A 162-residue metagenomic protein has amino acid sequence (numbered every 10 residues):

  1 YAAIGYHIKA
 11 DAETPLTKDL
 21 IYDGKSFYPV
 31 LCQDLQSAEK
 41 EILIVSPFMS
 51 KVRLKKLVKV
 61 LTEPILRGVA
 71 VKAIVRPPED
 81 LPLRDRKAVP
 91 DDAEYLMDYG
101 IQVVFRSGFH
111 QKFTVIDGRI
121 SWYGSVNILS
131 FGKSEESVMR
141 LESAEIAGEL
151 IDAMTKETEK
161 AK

Functional and structural regions predicted by a protein language model:
Y1-L20, S26: Short, compositionally biased "basic patch" segments
I21-Y22, Y123: Short hydrophobic beta-strand that contains or immediately precedes a catalytic carboxylate
Q33-D98: Primarily the HKD phosphodiesterase
I42, I101-E149: HKD (HxKxxxxD) catalytic microenvironment of the phospholipase D
L81, L129-K133, E157: A short local loop/turn or secondary-structure capping micro-motif enriched for an aromatic residue
G148-K162: Cysteine/selenocysteine-centered motifs that mediate thiol-based redox chemistry or coordinate metal-sulfur cofactors
